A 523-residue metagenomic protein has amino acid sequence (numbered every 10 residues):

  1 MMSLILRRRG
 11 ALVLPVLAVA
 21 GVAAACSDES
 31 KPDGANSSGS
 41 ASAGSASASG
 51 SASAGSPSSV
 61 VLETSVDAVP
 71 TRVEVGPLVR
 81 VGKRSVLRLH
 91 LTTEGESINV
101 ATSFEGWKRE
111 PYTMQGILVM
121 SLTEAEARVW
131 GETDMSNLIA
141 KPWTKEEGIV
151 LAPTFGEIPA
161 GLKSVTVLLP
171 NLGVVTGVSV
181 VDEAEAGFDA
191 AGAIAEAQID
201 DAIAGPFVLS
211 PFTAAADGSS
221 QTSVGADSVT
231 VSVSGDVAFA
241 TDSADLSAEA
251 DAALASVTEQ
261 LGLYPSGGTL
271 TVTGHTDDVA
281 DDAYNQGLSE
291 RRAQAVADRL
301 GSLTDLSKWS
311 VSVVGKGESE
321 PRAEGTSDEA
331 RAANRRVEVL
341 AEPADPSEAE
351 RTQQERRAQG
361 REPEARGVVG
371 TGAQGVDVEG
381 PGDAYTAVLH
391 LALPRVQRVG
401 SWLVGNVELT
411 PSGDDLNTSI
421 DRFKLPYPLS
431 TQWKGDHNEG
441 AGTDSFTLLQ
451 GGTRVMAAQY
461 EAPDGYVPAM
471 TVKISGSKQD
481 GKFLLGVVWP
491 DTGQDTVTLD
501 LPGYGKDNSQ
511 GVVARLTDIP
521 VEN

Functional and structural regions predicted by a protein language model:
R9-L12: N-terminal export leaders
V22-A25: C-terminal motif of bacterial Sec signal peptides marking the signal peptidase cleavage site
S27-S56: Short, low-complexity, disordered segments immediately C-terminal to signal peptides in bacterial exported proteins
A54-V66, K141-S210, E324, P343 (+2 more regions): Surface-exposed edge beta-strand/loop patches
S85-T93, L403-P411: Short, well-ordered beta-strand segments enriched in hydrophobic/aromatic residues
E94-T144, S256-V257, S412-K478: The feature marks short-to-medium sequence segments in extracytoplasmic or secretory-pathway proteins
A216-S228, A238-T273, G301-S302, V339: Periplasmic peptidoglycan-binding/anchoring modules of Gram-negative envelope and division proteins
H275-Q353: Periplasmic OmpA-like peptidoglycan-binding domain that tethers envelope proteins to the cell wall
